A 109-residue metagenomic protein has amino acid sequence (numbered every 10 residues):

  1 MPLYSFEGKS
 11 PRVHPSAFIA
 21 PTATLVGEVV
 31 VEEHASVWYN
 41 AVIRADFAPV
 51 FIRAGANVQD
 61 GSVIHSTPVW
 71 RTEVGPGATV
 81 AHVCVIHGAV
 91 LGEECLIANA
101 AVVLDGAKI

Functional and structural regions predicted by a protein language model:
M1-P15: Extreme N-terminal tail/first-helix region
S10, P49-F51: Surface-exposed loop/turn motifs in large extracellular/passenger domains
P15, A20-P21, V26-G27, E32-E33 (+10 more regions): Left-handed beta-helix
K108: Active-site/ligand-binding-proximal alpha/beta "capping" segment
